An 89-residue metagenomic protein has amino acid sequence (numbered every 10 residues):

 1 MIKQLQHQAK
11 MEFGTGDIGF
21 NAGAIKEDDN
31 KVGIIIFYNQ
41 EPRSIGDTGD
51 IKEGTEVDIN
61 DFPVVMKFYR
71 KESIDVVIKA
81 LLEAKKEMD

Functional and structural regions predicted by a protein language model:
M1-D89: Positively charged, low-complexity terminal tracts and the immediately adjacent first secondary-structure elements
